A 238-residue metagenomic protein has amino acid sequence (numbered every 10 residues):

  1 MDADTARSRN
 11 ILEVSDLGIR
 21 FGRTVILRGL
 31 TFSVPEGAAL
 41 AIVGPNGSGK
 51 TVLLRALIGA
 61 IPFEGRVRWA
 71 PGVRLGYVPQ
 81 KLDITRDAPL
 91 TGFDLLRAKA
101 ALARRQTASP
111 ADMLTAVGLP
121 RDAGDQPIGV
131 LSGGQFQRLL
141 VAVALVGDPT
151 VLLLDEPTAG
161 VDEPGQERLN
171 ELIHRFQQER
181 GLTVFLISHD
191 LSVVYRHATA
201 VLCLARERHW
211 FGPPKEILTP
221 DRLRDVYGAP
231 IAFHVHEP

Functional and structural regions predicted by a protein language model:
V43-P45: The feature captures the beta-strand-to-loop junction immediately N-terminal to the Walker
T107-D122: Conserved ABC ATPase "signature" region
P127-L131: Conserved ABC ATPase signature
L152-E156: Catalytic Walker B motif of ABC-type/P-loop ATPase nucleotide-binding domains
E167-E179: Helical segment within the ABC ATPase nucleotide-binding domain
S188-H189: H-loop/switch region of ABC-family ATPase nucleotide-binding domains
A200-P214: H-loop (His-switch) and adjacent beta-strand-loop-beta switch element of ABC-type ATPase nucleotide-binding domains
